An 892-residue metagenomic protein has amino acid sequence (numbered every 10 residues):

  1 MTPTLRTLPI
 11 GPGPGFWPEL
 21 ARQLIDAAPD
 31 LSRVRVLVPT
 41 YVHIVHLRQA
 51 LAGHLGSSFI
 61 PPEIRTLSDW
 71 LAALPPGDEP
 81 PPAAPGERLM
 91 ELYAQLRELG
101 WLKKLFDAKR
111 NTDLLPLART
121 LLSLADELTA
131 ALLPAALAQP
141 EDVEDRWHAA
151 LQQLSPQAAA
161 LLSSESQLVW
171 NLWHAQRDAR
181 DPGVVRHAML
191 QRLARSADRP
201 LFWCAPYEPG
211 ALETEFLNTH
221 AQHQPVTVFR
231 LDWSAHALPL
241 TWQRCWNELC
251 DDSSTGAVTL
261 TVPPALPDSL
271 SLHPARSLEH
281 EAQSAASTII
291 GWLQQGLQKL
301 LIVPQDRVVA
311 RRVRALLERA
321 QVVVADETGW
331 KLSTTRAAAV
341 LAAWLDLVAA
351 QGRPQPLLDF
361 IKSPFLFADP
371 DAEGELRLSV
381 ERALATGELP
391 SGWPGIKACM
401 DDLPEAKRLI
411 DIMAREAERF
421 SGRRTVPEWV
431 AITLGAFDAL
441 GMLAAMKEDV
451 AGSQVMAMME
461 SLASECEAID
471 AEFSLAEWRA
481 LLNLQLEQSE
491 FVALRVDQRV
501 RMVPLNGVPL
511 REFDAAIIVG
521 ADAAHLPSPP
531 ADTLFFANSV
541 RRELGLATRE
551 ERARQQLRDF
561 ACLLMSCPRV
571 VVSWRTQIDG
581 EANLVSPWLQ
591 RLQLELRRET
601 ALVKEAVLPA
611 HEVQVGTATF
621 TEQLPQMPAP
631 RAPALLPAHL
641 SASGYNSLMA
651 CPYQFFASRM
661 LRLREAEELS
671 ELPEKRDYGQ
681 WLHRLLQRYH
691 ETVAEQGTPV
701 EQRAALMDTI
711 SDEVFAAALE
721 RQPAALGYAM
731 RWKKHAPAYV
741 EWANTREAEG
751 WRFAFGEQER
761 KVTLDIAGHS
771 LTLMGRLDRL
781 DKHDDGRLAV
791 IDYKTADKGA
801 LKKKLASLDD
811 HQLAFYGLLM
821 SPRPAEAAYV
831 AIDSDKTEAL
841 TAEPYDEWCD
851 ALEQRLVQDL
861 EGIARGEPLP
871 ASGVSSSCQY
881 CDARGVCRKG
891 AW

Functional and structural regions predicted by a protein language model:
M1-L544, T548, R597-A601, E667 (+7 more regions): Nucleic acid-machinery interaction/catalytic patches
G13, H43, E208, W233-A235 (+15 more regions): Short, glycine-/Ser/Thr-/acidic-enriched flexible segments
V262, F535-R541, P652-L663, D708-D712 (+3 more regions): Active-site-adjacent bridging/hinge elements
A286, L293, Q590-H690, V874-S875 (+2 more regions): C-terminal, charged and often intrinsically disordered regions of DNA end-processing helicases and nucleases
F365, L546-R597, Y816, V857-Y880: C-terminal accessory regions
I469, F491-V492, A547-E551, L669-P673 (+5 more regions): Short, contiguous acidic/charged loop-to-helix segments that flank catalytic cores in large enzymes
F755-R823: Non-catalytic protein-protein interaction segments used by genome-maintenance enzymes to assemble and couple activities
G817-W892: Metal-dependent nuclease catalytic regions and adjoining charged, substrate-binding loops involved in nucleic-acid end
